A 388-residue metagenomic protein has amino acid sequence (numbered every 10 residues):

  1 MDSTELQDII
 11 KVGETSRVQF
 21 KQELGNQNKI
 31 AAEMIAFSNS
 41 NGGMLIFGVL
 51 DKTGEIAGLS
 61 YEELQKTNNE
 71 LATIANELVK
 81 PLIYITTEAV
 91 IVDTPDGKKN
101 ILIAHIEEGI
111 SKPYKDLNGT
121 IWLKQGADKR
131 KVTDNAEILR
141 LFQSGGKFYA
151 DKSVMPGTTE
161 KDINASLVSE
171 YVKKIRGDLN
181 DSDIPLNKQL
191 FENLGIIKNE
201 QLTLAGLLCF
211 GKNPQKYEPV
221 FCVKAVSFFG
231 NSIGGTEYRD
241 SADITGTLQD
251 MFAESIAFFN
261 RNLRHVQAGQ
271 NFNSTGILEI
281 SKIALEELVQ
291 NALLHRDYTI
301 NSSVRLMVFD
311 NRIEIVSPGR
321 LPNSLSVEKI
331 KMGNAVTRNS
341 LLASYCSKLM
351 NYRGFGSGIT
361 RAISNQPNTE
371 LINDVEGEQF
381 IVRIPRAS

Functional and structural regions predicted by a protein language model:
M1-K282, E286-S388: Conserved N-terminal catalytic/coupling substructures associated with nucleotide/phosphate chemistry
